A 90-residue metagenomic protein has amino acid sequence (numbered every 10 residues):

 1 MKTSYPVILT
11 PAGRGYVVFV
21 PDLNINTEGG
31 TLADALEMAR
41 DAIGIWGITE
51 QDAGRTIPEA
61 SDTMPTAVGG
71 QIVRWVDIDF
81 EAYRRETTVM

Functional and structural regions predicted by a protein language model:
M1-Y5, M38-M90: Short, charged, surface-exposed hinge/linker loops at domain edges that act as mobile lids or interdomain connectors
T3-D22: Short aromatic-glycine-(Arg/Gly/Cys) micro-motifs in beta-strand/loop hairpins
G13, T27-E28, D52: Short glycine/serine/threonine-biased micro-segments
V17, A33-L36, R40: Short amphipathic alpha-helical segments
L23-D34: A short, exposed loop/beta-hairpin motif centered on an aromatic-Gly-Thr core
